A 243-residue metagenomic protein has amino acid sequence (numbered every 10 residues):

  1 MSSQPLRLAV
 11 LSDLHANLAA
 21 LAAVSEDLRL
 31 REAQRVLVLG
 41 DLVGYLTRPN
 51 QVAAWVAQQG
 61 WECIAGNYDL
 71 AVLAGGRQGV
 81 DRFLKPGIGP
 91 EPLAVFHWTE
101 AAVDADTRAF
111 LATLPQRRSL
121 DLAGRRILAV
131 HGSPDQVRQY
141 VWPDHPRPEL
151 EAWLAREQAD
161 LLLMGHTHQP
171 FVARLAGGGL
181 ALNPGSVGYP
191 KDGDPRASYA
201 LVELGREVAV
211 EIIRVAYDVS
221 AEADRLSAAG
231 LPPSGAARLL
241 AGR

Functional and structural regions predicted by a protein language model:
S2-R108, A112: Core catalytic region of metal-dependent phosphoesterases/phosphodiesterases, especially metallo-beta-lactamase-like
S3, L28-A33, L122-A123, A155-Q158 (+1 more regions): Glycine-rich phosphate-binding loop signature in dinucleotide/nucleotide-binding domains
S3, R174-R243: Acidic, His/Gly-rich catalytic cores of divalent-metal-dependent hydrolytic chemistry
Q4, V80-P90, A123-E157: Active-site-proximal segments of metal-dependent phosphoesterases and phosphodiesterases across multiple
R7-H15, R126-S133, A181-G185, I212: Active-site-proximal beta-strand elements of phosphoester/diester hydrolases
H15, L42-V43, Y68-D69, S133 (+3 more regions): Catalytic metal-binding/acid-base residues of hydrolase active sites
Q116-G124, A173-L175: Short acidic-hydrophobic surface loop/beta-edge motif
D144-L182: Anionic-ligand binding region
